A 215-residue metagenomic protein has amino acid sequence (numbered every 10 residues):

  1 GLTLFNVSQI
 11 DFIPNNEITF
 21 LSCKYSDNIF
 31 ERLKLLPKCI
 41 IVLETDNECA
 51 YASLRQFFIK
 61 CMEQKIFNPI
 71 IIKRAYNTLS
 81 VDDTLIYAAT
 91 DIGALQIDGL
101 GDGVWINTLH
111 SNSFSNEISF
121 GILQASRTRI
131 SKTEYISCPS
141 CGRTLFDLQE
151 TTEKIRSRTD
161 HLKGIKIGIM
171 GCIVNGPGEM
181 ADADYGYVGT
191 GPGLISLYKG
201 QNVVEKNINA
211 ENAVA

Functional and structural regions predicted by a protein language model:
G1-I169: Catalytic alpha/beta core domains of metabolic enzymes, predominantly
L95, C138, C172, M180 (+1 more regions): Conserved, mostly hydrophobic/aromatic
I169-N175: Small/polar glycine-rich anion-binding or flexible loop at a beta-alpha turn
G176, G191: N-terminal loops that bind phosphate or other acidic moieties and the adjacent beta-alpha structural core
A183: An anion/phosphate-binding loop that grips the pyrophosphate of nucleotide cofactors and donors
G186-Y187: Short, well-ordered beta-strand core segments
P192-Y198, N202-A215: Beta-strand/loop-dominated core regions that host nucleotide or nucleotide-derived cofactor-binding catalytic loops
